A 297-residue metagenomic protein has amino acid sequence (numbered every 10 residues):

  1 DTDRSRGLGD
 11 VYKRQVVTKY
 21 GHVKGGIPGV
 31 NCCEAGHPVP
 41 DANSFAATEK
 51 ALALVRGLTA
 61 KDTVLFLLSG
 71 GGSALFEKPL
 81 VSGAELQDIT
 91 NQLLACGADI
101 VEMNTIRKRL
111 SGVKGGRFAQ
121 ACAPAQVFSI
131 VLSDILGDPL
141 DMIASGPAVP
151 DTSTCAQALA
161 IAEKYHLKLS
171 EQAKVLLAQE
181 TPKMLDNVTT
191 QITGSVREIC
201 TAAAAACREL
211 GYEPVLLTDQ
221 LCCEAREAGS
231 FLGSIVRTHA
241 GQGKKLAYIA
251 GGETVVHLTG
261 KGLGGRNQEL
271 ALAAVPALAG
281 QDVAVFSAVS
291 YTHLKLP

Functional and structural regions predicted by a protein language model:
D1-L8, Y12, H293-L296: Single conserved hydrophobic/aromatic residue that forms the stacking wall/gate of nucleotide- or nucleobase-binding
V16-T18, F66-G70, S129-I135, A144 (+2 more regions): Short beta-strand segments
V16-V17, V23-N31, F76-I130: Glycine/threonine-rich beta-strand-loop-alpha-helix active-site module that forms ligand/phosphate-binding
V17-T59, I106-R107: Glycine-rich oxoanion-binding loops at beta->alpha junctions
D99-R107, L167-Q179, G211-Q220, H239-A247 (+1 more regions): Flexible, glycine/charged-enriched surface loops at secondary-structure junctions
I100-L167: A glycine/threonine-rich phosphate-anchoring loop and its flanking beta-alpha core in nucleotide/phosphate-binding
P150-F231: Accessory alpha-helical/coil subdomains and C-terminal extensions that flank or cap enzyme catalytic cores
R226-E227, L258-L294: Extended C-terminal subregions enriched in glycine
